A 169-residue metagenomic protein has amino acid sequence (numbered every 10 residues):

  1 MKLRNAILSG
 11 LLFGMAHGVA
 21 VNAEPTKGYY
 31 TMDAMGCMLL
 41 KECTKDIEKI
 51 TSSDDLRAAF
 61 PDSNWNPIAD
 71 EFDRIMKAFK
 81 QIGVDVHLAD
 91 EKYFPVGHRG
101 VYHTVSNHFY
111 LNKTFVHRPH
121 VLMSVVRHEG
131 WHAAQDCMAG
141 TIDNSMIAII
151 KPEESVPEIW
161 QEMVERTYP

Functional and structural regions predicted by a protein language model:
M1-I7: Bacterial N-terminal signal peptides that target proteins for export
S9-A16: Bacterial N-terminal signal peptides
G18-A23: Boundary at the C-terminal end of the N-terminal hydrophobic targeting segment
E24-P25, D33-V105, P119: Auxiliary, metal-adjacent structural segments of Zn-dependent hydrolase domains
Y93, F115-R118, H132, G140-T141: Solvent-exposed loop/turn segments at secondary-structure junctions within structured extracellular/periplasmic domains
Y110-V126: Short pre-active-site segment immediately N-terminal to the catalytic Zn-binding motif
H120, D136-Y168: Post-HEXXH active-site segment of zinc metalloproteases
S124-C137: Active-site recognition of the HExxH zinc-binding catalytic motif
